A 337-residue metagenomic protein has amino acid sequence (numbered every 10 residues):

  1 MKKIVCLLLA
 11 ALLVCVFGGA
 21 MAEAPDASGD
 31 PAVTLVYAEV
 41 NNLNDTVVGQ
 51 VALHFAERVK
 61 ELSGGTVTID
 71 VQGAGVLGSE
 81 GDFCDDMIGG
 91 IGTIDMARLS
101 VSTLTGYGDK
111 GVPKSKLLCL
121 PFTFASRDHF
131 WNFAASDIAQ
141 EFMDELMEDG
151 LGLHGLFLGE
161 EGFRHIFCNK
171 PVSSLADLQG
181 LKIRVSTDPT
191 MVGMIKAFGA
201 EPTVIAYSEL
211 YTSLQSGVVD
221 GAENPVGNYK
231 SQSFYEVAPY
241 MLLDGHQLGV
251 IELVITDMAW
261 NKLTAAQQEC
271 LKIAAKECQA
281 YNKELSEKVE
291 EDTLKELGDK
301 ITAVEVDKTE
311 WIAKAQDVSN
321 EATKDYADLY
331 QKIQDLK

Functional and structural regions predicted by a protein language model:
M1-T34, D335: Short, low-complexity disordered leader/linker segments with a strong preference for bacterial N-terminal type II
C15-F17, E141-F142, Q279-N282: A short hydrophobic/aromatic micro-motif that marks alpha-helical segments and, especially, helix-coil
E23-D128, E148-K337: N-terminal secretory/targeting leader peptides
A125-M147: A gly/proline- and charged-residue-enriched helix-loop-helix capping module
